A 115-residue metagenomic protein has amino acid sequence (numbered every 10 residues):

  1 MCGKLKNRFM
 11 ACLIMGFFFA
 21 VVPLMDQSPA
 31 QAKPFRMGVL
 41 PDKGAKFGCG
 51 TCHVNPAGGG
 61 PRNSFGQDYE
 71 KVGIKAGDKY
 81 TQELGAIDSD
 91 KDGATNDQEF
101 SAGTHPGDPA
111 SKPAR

Functional and structural regions predicted by a protein language model:
C2-I14: Bacterial N-terminal signal peptides that target proteins for export
A11-P23: Bacterial N-terminal signal peptides
D26-K46, S64-G85: Sequence context of c-type cytochrome heme-c attachment sites
A45-P56: The canonical Cys-X-X-Cys-His
V54-G58, T104-H105: Acidic glycine-/aspartate-rich tracts in secreted/extracellular proteins
P56-G66: Secreted/periplasmic proteins that engage bacterial cell-wall peptidoglycan
K79-Y80, L84, E99-R115: Proline-centered structural pivot motif
D88-D92, N96: Acidic carboxylate motifs that coordinate Ca2+ or other divalent cations, activating on Asp/Glu
